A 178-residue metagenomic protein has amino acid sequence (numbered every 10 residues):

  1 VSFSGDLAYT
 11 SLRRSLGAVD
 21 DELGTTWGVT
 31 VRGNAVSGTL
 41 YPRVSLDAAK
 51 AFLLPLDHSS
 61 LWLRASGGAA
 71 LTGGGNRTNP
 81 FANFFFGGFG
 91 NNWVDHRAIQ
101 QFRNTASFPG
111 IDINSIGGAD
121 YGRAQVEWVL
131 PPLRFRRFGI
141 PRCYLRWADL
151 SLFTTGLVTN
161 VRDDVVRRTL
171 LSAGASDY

Functional and structural regions predicted by a protein language model:
S2-T154, N160-D163: C-terminal outer-membrane beta-barrel translocator/porin domains of Gram-negative envelope proteins and their
D164-Y178: C-terminal beta-signal and terminal closure region of outer-membrane beta-barrel proteins
